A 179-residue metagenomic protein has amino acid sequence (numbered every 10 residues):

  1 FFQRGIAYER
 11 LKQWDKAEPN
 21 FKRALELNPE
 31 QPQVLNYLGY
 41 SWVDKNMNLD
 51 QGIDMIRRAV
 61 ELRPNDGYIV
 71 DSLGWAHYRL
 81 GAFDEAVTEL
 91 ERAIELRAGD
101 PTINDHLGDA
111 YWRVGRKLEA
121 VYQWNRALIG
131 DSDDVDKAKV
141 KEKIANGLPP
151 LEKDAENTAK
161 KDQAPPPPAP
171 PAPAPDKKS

Functional and structural regions predicted by a protein language model:
F2, E9, V43-D44, Y78 (+1 more regions): Position-specific recognition of the canonical hydrophobic site in helix A of tetratricopeptide repeat
Q3, Y37, S72, H106 (+1 more regions): Canonical tetratricopeptide repeat
I6, Y40-S41, W75, D109: Residue-level recognition of tetratricopeptide repeat
V34, I69, I103, K137-V140: TPR alpha-solenoid repeat register
